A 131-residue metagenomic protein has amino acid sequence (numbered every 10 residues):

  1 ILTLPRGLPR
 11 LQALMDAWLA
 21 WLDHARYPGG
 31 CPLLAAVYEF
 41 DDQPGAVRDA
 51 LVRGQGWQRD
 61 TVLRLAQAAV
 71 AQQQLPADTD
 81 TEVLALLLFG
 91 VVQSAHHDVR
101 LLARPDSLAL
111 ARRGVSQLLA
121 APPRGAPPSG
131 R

Functional and structural regions predicted by a protein language model:
I1-G29, T81-L88: Hydrophobic alpha-helical connector segments
P5, P9-Q12, G45-A71, V83-L86: Amphipathic alpha-helical packing segments from all-alpha helical-bundle domains
R10, A25-A46: Amphipathic alpha-helical segments used for helix-helix packing
Q12-D16, R59, L63, A109-S116: Hydrophobic core segments within long, regular secondary-structure runs in both alpha- and beta-rich folds
A17-A20, A71, R124-R131: C-terminal regulatory/oligomerization modules of transcriptional regulators
H24, A68, L88-P105, L118-P127: Amphipathic C-terminal alpha-helical segment
G29-L34, A77-D98, R113-Q117: Hydrophobic alpha-helical segments that form the core of small-molecule binding pockets and/or dimer interfaces
